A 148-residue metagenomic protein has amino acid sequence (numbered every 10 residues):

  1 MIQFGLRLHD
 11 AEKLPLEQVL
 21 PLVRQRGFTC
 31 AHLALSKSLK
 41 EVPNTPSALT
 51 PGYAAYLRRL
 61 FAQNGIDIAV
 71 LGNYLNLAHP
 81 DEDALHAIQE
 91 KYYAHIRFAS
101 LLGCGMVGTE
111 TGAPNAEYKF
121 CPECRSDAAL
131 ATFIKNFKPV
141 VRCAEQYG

Functional and structural regions predicted by a protein language model:
M1-F4, P21-F28: A short, Lys/Arg-enriched amphipathic alpha-helix followed by its capping loop at the start of a domain
I2-L8, A31-L33, I68-N73, V107-T109: Hydrophobic faces of well-ordered beta-strands that scaffold small-molecule active sites in alpha/beta enzyme cores
D10-E12, L35-K37, L75-L77, T111-N115: Active-site-proximal loop/turn and secondary-structure-junction residues that shape catalytic pockets, frequently
E12-L20: Short N-terminal binding/cap micro-motifs at the start of the first secondary-structure element
E17-Q18, A55, L60-N64, A78-G148: Active-site acidic/histidine proton-transfer and metal-coordination neighborhood in alpha/beta enzyme cores
R26-C30, G103-G105: Glycine-enriched alpha-helix->loop->beta-strand junction motifs that scaffold or abut catalytic
T29-E41: A short beta-strand-loop structural module common to alpha/beta enzyme folds
K40-L49, Y53: Glycine/small-residue-rich interface belts in oligomeric ring/scaffold proteins and their assembly partners
